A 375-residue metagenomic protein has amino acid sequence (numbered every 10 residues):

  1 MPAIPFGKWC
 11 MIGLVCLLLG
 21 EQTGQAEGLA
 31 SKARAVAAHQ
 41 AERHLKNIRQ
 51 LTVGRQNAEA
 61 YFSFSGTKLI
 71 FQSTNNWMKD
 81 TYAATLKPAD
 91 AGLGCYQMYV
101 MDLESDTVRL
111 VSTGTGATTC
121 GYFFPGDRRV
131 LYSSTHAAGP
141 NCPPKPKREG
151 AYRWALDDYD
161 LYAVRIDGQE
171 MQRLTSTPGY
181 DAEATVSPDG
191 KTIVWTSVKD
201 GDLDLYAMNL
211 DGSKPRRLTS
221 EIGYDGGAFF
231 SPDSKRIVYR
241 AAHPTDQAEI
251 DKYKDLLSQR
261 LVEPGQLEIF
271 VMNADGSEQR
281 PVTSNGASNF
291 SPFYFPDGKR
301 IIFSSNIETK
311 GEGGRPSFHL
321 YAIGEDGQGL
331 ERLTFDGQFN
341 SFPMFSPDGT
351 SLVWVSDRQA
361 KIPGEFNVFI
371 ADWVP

Functional and structural regions predicted by a protein language model:
E27-K46, Y159: Blade/loop signatures of beta-propeller domains
A41-F64, K68: Mature N-terminal segment immediately following signal peptide/propeptide cleavage in secreted/periplasmic
N47-I48, D106-R109, D158, Q169-Q172 (+3 more regions): Predominantly a core beta-strand signature of beta-propeller blades across repeat-based propeller domains
V53-Q56, Q72-Q97, S112-T118, S133-D160 (+10 more regions): A flexible loop/linker signature enriched in serine peptidases of the S9 family
F64-S65, P125-G126, P188-D189, P232-D233 (+2 more regions): Residue-level detector of Asp-centered blade-edge/turn motifs that repeat once per structural unit in beta-propeller
D102-D106, R165-Q169, N209-S213, N273-S277 (+2 more regions): Short loop/turn segments that connect beta-strands within beta-propeller blades
